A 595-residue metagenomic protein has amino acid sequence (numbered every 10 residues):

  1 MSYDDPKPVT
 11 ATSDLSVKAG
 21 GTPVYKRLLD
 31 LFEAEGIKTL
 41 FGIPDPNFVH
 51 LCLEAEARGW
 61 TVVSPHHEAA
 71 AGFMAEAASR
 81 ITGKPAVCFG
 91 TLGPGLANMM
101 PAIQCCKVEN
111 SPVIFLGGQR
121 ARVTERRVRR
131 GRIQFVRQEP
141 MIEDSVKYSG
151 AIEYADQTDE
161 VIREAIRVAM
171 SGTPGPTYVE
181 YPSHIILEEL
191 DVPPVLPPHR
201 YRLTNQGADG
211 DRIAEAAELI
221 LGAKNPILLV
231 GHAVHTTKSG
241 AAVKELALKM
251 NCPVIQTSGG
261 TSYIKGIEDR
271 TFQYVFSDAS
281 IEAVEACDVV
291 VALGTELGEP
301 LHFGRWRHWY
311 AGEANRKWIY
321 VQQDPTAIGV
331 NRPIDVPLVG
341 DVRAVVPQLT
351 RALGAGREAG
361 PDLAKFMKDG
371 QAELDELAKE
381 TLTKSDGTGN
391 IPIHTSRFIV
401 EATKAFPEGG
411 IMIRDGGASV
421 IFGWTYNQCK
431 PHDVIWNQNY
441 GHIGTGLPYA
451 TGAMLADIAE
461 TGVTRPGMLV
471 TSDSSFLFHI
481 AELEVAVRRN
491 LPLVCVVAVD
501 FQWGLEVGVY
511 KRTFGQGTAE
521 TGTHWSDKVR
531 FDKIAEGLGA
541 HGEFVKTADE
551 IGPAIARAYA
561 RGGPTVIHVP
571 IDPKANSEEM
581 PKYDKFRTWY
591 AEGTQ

Functional and structural regions predicted by a protein language model:
S2-G20, D156, N315-G416, K546-G552 (+2 more regions): Phosphate/pyrophosphate-binding active-site segments
S2-P6, Y25-I37, A78-G83, V168-T173 (+6 more regions): Glycine-rich phosphate/diphosphate-binding loops that line cofactor/substrate pockets in enzymes
A19, V136, E164, V168-G222 (+2 more regions): Conformationally flexible catalytic loops at phosphate/diphosphate-handling active centers
Y25-L28, E33, I43-E56, Q371-T461: Active-site diphosphate/adenylate-binding microenvironment
K38-F41, W60-V63, I81-R120, L229-H232 (+4 more regions): A short, small-residue-rich loop immediately preceding and capping a beta-strand
R80, H232-I319, C429-T461, L477-A481 (+5 more regions): Glycine-rich, anion-gripping cofactor-binding loops and their flanking helix/strand elements in enzyme active sites
G118-E160, S258-D369, I555, Y559: Glycine-rich, acidic loop regions that bind phosphate or pyrophosphate groups
T124-I133, V284, V330-N331, P337-V339 (+2 more regions): Thiamine diphosphate
